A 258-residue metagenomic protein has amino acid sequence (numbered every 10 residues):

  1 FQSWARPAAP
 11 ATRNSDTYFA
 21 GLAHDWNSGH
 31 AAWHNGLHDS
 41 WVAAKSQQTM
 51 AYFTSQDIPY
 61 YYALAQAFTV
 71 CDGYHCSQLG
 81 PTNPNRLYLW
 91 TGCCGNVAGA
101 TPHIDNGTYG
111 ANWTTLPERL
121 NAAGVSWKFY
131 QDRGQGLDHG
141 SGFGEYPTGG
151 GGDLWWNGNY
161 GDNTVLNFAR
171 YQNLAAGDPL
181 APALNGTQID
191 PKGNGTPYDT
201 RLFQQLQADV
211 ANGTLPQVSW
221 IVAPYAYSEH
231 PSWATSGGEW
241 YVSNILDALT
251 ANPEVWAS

Functional and structural regions predicted by a protein language model:
F1-S258: N-terminal pro-sequences and low-complexity stem/linker regions of secreted or lumenal proteins
